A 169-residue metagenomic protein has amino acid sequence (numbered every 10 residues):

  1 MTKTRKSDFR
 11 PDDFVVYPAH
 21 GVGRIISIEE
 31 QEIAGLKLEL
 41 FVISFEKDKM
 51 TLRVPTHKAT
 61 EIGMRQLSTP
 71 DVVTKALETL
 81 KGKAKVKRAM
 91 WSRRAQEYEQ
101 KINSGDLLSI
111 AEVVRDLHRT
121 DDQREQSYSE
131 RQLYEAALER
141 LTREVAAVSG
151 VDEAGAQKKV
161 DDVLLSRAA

Functional and structural regions predicted by a protein language model:
M1-P11, P18: Mixed-charge, Lys/Arg-rich low-complexity intrinsically disordered regions
H20, L38-L40, T51: Broad gene-expression machinery/nucleic-acid interaction feature
G23-I25: Conserved hydrophobic positions within beta-strands
E32-V42: Short, solvent-exposed secondary-structure boundary/capping segments
A34, T51-R53, G63: Switch/connector loops and helix/strand junctions flanking conserved nucleotide-binding motifs in nucleotide-processing
V42-S44, D48-H57: A short macromolecule-binding patch
H57, E61-A169: Charge/polar-rich, low-complexity and marginally structured segments
